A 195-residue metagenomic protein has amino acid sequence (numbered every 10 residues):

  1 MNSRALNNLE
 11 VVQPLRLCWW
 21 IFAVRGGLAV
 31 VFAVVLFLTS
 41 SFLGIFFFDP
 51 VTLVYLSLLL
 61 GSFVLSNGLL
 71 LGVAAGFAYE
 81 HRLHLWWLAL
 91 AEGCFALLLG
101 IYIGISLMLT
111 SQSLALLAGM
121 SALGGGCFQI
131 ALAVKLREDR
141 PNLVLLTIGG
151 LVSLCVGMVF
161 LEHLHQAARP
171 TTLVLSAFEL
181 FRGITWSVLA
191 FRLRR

Functional and structural regions predicted by a protein language model:
M1-V73: N-terminal topogenic module of multi-pass integral membrane proteins
N8-Q13, L69-H81, Q129-R137, W186-L193: C-terminal ends of transmembrane helices
R25-V35, F63-L70, F95-Y102, S121-F128 (+3 more regions): Membrane-embedded alpha-helical transmembrane segments of multi-pass integral membrane proteins
T39, L99-S106, S153-A168: Hydrophobic alpha-helical transmembrane segments in multi-pass integral membrane proteins
P50-S66, L109-L123, T172-F178: Structural signature of hydrophobic alpha-helical transmembrane segments
L83-C94, P141-I148: Cytoplasmic-side transmembrane-helix entry/capping segments in multi-pass membrane proteins
L98-L143: Membrane-proximal helix-loop-helix units in multi-pass membrane proteins
T172, S176-R195: C-terminal transmembrane-bundle signature of multipass membrane proteins, characterized by strong activation on
